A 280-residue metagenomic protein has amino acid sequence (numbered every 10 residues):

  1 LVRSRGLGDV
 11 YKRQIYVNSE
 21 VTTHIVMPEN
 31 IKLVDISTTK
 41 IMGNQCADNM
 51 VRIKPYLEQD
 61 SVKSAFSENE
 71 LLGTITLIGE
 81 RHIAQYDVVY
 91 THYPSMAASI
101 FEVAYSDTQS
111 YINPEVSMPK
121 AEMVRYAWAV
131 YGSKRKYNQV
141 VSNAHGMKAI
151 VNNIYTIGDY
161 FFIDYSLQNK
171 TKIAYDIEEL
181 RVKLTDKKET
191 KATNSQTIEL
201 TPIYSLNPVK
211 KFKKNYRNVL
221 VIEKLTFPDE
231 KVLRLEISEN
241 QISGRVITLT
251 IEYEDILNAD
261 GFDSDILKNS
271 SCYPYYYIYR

Functional and structural regions predicted by a protein language model:
L1-Y11: Single conserved hydrophobic/aromatic residue that forms the stacking wall/gate of nucleotide- or nucleobase-binding
D9-D35: Solvent-exposed, low-complexity, repeat-rich "mucin-like" stalks and linkers
C46-M96: Periplasmic N-terminal soluble interaction domains immediately after the signal peptide in Gram-negative
L71, T197-I247: Short, solvent-exposed, Trp/other aromatic-anchored flexible loops in extracytoplasmic proteins
L77-P114, E236-Y253: Surface-exposed edge beta-strands and adjoining flexible/disordered loops or tails in beta-rich
Y105-S142: A eukaryote-biased signal for short, well-structured alpha-helical docking elements
Q168, K172-K213: The feature marks short-to-medium sequence segments in extracytoplasmic or secretory-pathway proteins
F227-R280: Surface-exposed edge beta-strand/loop patches
